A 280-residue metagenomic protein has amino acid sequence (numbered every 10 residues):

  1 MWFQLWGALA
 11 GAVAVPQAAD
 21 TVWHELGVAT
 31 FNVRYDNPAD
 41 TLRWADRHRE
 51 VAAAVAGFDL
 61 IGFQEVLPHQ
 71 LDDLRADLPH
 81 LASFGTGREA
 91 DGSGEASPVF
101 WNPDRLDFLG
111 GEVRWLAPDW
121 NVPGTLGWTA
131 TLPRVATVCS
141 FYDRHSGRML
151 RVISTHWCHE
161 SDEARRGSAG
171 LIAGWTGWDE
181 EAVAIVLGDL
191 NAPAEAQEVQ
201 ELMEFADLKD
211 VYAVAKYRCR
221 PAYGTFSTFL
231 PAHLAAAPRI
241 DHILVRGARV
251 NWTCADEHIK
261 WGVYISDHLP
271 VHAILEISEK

Functional and structural regions predicted by a protein language model:
M1-A8: Sec-dependent signal peptide recognition, specifically the positively charged N-region followed immediately by
L9-D77, R88-E95, I277-K280: N-terminal, active-site-proximal structural segment of metallo-dependent hydrolase catalytic domains
D20-H24, V55, A76, A90-S93 (+5 more regions): Extracellular/periplasmic catalytic domains that process cell-envelope and extracellular macromolecules
L26-V33, V51-L74, F100, C139 (+5 more regions): Active-site beta-strand/loop signature of hydrolases that rely on acidic residues for catalysis
T30-R49, W115-T131, C158, A232-L234: Acidic/histidine-rich helix-loop elements that form or flank divalent-metal/phosphate-binding sites at the catalytic
V33-D36, L67-Q70, R88-G92, R105-L106 (+5 more regions): Solvent-exposed loop/turn segments at secondary-structure junctions within structured extracellular/periplasmic domains
L60-M149: Structured beta-strand-rich core segments of catalytic domains in phosphoester-bond hydrolases
E163, T176-A184, A192-K280: Metal-dependent phosphoester-hydrolase catalytic domains
